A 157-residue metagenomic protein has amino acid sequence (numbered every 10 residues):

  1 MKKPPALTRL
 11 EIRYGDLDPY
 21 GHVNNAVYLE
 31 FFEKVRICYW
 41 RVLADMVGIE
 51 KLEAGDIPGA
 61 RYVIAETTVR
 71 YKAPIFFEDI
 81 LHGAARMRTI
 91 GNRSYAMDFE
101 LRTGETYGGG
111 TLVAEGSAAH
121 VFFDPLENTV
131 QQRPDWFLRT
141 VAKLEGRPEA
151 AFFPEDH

Functional and structural regions predicted by a protein language model:
M1-H82, R88-H157: Terminal targeting signals and extreme-terminal segments of soluble enzymes
